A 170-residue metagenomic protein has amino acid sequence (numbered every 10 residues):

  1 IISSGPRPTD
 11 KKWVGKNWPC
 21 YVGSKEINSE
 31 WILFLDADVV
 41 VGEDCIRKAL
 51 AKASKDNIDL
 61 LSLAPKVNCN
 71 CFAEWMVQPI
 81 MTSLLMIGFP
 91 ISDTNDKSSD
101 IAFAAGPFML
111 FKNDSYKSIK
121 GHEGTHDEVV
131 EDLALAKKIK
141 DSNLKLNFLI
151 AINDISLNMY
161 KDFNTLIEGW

Functional and structural regions predicted by a protein language model:
I1-T9: Acidic donor-binding segment of Leloir-type glycosyltransferases
P8-W18, E128-V129: A short, glycine-/small-residue-rich helix N-cap motif at loop->alpha-helix starts within glycosyltransferase
C20, I32: Short aromatic/hydrophobic "clamp" motif used to bind/position activated sugar donors
G23, F89, S99-F108: Glycine/small-residue-rich pyrophosphate-binding loop that anchors the diphosphate of NDP-sugar donors
G23, S29, A37-V39, E131: Short acidic donor-binding/metal-coordinating loop in glycosyltransferase active sites
N28-E30, A105-I119: Conserved nucleotide-sugar donor-binding and metal-coordinating catalytic region shared by glycosyltransferases
A37-K52: Acidic donor-binding/catalytic loop of UDP-sugar-dependent glycosyltransferases, especially processive GT2
A53, L60-L85, D114-K117, H122-W170: Catalytic donor/gating beta->alpha subdomain of glycosyltransferases that bind UDP-sugars
